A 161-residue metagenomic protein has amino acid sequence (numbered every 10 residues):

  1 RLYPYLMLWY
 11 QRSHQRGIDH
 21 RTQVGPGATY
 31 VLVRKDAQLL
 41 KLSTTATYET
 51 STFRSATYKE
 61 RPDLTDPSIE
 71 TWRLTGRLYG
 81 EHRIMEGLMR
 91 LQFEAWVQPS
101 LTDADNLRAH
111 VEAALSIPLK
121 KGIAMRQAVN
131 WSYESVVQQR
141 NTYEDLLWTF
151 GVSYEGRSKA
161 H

Functional and structural regions predicted by a protein language model:
R1-P4, D36-L40, R83-L91, I117-Q127 (+1 more regions): Repeated loop/turn-to-beta-strand initiation elements of outer-membrane beta-barrel proteins
P4-L6, T22-V24, Q38-A46, L74 (+4 more regions): Transmembrane beta-strands of outer-membrane beta-barrel proteins
L8-H14, T22, L32, A46-T52 (+5 more regions): Transmembrane beta-strands of outer-membrane beta-barrel pores
G17-Q23, F53-R61, D103-H110, Q138-E144: Outer-membrane beta-barrel translocator domains and adjoining extracellular loop/strand segments of Gram-negative
P26-Y30, T44-A46, G76-H82, V97 (+3 more regions): Residues on the lipid-exposed face of transmembrane beta-strands in outer-membrane beta-barrel proteins
A37-S100: Detector for outer-membrane/organellar transmembrane beta-barrel domains, recognizing the amphipathic beta-strand
L101-I117, A124, A128-Y143, L147: Long amphipathic all-alpha helical oligomerization modules
E144-H161: Outer-membrane beta-barrel "beta-signal"
